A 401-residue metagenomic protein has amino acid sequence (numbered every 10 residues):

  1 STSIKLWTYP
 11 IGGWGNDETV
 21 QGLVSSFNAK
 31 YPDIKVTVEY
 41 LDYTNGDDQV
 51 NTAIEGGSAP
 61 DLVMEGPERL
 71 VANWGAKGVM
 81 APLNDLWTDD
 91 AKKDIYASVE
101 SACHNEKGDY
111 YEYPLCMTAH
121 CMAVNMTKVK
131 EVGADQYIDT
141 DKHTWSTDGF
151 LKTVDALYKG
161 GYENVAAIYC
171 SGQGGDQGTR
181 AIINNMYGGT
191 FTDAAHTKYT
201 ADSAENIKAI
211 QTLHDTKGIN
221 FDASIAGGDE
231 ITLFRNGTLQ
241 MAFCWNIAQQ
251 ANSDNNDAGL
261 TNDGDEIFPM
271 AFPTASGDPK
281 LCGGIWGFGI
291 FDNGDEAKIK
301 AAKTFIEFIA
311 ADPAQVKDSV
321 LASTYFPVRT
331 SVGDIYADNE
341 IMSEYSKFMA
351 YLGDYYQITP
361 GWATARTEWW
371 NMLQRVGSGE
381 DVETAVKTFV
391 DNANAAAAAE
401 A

Functional and structural regions predicted by a protein language model:
S1-A72, K77, A91-K92, Q136 (+6 more regions): Conserved N-terminal structural module of periplasmic/extracytoplasmic solute-binding proteins
A29, K35, G108, Q211 (+2 more regions): Extracytoplasmic/periplasmic substrate-recognition and gating elements
Y40-Q49, E68-R69, H143-G149, D222-N236: Short helix-initiation/N-cap motifs at beta->coil->alpha
G66-C121, D148, G264-P273, I335-E340 (+1 more regions): Hinge/lid segment of periplasmic solute-binding proteins
N84-Y96, D139-H143, A166-C170, G189-K208 (+3 more regions): Short, solvent-exposed loop/beta-turn-alpha elements that line the ligand-binding surface or hinge of extracytoplasmic
E106-L115, H120, S146-K198, L239: Extracytoplasmic/periplasmic solute-binding protein
L151-Y158, A195-I225: Glycine-centered hinge/linker elements that transmit conformational signals in sensory and ligand-binding systems
A314-V316, F326-G333, K347-A401: Conserved C-terminal helix/tail region of periplasmic/extracytoplasmic solute-binding proteins
